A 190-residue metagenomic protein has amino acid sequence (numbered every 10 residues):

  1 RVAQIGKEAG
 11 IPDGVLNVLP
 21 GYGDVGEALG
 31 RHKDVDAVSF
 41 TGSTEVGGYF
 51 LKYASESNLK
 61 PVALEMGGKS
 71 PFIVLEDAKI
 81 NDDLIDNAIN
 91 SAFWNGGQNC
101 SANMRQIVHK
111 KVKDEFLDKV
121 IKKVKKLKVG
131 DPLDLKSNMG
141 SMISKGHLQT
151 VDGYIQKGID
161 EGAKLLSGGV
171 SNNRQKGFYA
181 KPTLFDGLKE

Functional and structural regions predicted by a protein language model:
R1-G26: PLP-dependent aminotransferase-like
Q4, E8, R31, K52: Short, well-ordered alpha-helices that flank and scaffold nucleotide-derived cofactor binding pockets
P20-A28, G42-Y49: Beta-loop-alpha module in the N-terminal Rossmann-like domain of NAD(P)-dependent dehydrogenases, especially those
G30-H32, R174: A short, aliphatic-rich alpha-helical micro-motif
H32-V38: Glycine-enriched alpha-helix->loop->beta-strand junction motifs that scaffold or abut catalytic
A37, E45-E190: ALDH superfamily catalytic-core signature
